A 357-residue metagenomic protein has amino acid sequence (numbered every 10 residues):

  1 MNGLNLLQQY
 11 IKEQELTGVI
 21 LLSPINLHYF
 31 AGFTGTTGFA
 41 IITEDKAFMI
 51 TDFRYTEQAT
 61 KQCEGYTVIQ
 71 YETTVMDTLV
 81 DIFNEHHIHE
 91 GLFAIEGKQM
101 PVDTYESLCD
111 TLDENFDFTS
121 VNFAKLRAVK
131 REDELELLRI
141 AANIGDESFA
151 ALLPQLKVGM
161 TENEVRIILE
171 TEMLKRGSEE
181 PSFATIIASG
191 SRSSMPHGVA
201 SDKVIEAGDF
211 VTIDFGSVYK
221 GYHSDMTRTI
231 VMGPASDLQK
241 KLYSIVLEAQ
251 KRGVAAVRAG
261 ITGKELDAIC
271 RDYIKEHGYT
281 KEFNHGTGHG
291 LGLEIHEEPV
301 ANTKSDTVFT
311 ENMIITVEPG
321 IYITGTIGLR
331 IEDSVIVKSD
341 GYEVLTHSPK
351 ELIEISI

Functional and structural regions predicted by a protein language model:
M1-I357: Active-site neighborhoods and metal-handling regions in enzymes and metal-associated proteins
